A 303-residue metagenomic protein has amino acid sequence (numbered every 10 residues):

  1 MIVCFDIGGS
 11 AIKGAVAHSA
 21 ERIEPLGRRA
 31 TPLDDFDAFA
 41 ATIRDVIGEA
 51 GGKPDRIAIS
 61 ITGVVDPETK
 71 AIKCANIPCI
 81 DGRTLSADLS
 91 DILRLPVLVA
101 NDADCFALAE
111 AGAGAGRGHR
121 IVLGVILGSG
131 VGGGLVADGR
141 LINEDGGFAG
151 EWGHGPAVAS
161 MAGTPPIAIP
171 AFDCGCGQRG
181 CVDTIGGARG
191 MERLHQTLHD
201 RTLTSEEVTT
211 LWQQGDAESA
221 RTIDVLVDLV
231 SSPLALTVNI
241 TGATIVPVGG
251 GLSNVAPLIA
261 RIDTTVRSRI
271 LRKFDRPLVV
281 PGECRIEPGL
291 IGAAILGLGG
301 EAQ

Functional and structural regions predicted by a protein language model:
M1-A58, D66-T69, A87-R94, E110-H119 (+1 more regions): ATP-binding/phosphotransfer module of carbohydrate and carboxylate kinases, centering on a glycine-rich
D6, A58-T62, A100, G124-G130 (+1 more regions): Short beta-strand segments
I12-V16, V131-V136, G155: Short beta-strand scaffold segments in enzyme catalytic cores
G27-A30, N76-I77, G146-G147: Short clusters of small/polar residues that mark proteolytic maturation junctions
K70-G82: A charged helix-plus-loop insertion that forms the helical arch/lid used to bind and gate nucleic-acid substrates
G82, S86, V97-G124: Conserved phosphate-binding catalytic cores of ATP/NTP-utilizing and phosphoryl-transfer enzymes
G150-W152: Structural signature of FAD isoalloxazine-binding scaffolds in flavoprotein oxidoreductases
